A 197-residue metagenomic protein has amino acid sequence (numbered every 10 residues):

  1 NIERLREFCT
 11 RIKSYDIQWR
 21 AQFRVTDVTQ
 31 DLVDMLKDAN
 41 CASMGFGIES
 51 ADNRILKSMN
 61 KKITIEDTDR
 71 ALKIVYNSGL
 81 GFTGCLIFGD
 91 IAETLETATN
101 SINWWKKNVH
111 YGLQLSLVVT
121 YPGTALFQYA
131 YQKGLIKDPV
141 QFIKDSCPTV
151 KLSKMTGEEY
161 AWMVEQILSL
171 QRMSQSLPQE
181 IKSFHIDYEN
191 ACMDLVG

Functional and structural regions predicted by a protein language model:
I2-V196: A structural motif corresponding to the C-terminal lobe/cap of the Radical SAM core domain
